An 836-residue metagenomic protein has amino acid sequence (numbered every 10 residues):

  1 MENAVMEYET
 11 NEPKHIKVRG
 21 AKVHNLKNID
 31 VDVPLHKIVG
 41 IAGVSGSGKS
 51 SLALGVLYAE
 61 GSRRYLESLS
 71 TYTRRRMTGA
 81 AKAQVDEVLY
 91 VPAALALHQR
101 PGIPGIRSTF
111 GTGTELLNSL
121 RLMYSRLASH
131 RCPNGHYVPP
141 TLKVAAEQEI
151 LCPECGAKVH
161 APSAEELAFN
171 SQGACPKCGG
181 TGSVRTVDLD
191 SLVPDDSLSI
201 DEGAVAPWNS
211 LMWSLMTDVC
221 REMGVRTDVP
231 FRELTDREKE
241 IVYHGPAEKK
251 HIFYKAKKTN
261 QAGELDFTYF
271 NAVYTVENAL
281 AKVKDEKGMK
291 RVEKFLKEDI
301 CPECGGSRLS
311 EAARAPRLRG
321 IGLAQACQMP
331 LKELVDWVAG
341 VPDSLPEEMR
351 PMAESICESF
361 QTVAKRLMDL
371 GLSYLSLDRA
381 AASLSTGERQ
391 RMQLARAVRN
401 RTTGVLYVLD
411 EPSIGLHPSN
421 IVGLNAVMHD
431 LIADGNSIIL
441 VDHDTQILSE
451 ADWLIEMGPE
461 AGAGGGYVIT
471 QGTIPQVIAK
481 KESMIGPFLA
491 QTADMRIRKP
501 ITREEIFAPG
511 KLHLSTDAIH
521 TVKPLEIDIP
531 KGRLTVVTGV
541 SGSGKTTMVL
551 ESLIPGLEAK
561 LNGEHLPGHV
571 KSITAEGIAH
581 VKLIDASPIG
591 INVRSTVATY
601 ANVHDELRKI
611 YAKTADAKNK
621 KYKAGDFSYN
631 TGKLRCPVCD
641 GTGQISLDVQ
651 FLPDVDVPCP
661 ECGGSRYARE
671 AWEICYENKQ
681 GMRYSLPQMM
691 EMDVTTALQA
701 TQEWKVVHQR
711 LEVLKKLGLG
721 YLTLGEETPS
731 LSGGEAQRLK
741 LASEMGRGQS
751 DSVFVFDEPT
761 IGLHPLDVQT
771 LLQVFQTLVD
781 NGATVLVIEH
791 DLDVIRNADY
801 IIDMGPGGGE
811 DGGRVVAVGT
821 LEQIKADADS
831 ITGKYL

Functional and structural regions predicted by a protein language model:
M1-L836: Conserved phosphate-binding elements of NTP-dependent enzyme cores
